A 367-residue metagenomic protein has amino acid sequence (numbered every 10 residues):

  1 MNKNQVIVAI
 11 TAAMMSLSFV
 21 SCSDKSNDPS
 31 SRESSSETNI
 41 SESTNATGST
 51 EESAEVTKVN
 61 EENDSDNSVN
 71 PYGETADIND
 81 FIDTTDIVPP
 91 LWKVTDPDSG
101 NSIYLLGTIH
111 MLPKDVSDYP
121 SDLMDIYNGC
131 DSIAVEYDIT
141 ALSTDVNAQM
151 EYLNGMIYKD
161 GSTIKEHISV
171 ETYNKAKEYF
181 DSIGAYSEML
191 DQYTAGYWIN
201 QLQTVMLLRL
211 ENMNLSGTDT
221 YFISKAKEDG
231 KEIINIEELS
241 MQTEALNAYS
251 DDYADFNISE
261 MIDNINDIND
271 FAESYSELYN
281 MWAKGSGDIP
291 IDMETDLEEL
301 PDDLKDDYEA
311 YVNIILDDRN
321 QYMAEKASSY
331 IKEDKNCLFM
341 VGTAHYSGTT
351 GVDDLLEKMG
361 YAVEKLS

Functional and structural regions predicted by a protein language model:
M1-I7: Bacterial N-terminal signal peptides that target proteins for export
I10-M15: Hydrophobic helical h-region of N-terminal Sec-dependent signal peptides in bacterial secretory/periplasmic proteins
S18-S21: C-terminal motif of bacterial Sec signal peptides marking the signal peptidase cleavage site
S26-T85: N-terminal, intrinsically disordered, polar/charged segments of Gram-positive cell-envelope systems that serve as
N67-F81, P90-Y311: Structured, acidic catalytic/metal-binding patches in enzyme active sites
T84, V116, L316-N320: A conditional alpha-helix N-cap/helix-loop micro-motif detector
I87-W92, M323-E325: Alpha-helical scaffolding within the catalytic cores of extracellular/periplasmic polymer-degrading hydrolases
D302-S367: A cross-kingdom marker for long, charged
